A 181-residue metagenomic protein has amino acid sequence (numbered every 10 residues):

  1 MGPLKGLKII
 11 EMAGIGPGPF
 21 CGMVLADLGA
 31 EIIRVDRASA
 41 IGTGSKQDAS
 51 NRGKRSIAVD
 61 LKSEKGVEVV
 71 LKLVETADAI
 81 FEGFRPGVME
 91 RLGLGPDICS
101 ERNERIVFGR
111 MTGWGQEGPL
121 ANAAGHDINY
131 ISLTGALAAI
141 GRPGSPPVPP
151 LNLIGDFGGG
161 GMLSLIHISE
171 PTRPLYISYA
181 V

Functional and structural regions predicted by a protein language model:
L4, L71-E75, A123: A short, aliphatic-rich alpha-helical micro-motif
I10, N51-E101: A structured beta-alpha segment of the ubiquitous adenosine-cofactor-binding alpha/beta core
E11, D27, E31-D36: Short beta-strand "acidic-cap" motif of Rossmann-like dinucleotide-binding folds
G14, L61, R85-P86, T112-G113 (+1 more regions): Short glycine-/small-residue-rich Rossmann-like dinucleotide-binding loops
G18-P19: N-terminal Rossmann-fold NAD(P) dinucleotide-binding loop
V24, L28, E90-S169, R173: Active-site-adjacent "lid/gating" segments in soluble enzymes
A38-I41: Helix N-cap at the beta1-alpha1 junction of Rossmann-like dinucleotide-binding domains, i.e., the first residues
Y179-V181: Hydrophobic alpha-helical segments, chiefly the membrane-spanning helices and signal/signal-anchor peptides
